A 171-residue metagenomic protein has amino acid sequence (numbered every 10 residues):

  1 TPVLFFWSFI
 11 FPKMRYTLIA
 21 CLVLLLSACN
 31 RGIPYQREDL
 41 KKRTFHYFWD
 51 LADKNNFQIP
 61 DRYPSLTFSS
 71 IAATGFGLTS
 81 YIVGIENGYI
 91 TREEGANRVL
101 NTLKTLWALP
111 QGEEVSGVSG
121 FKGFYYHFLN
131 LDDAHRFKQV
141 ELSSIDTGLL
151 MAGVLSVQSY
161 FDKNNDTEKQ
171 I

Functional and structural regions predicted by a protein language model:
P2, R15-A20: Sec-dependent signal peptide recognition, specifically the positively charged N-region followed immediately by
S27-A28: C-terminal motif of bacterial Sec signal peptides marking the signal peptidase cleavage site
G32-S69, E113-F124: Low-complexity, Ser/Thr/Pro/Gly-enriched N-terminal "stalk/linker" regions
P34-Q36, G75-I90, K104-A108, L149-N164: Well-ordered alpha-helical scaffold segments within catalytic/enzyme domains
E38-W49, A96-W107, M151, L155 (+1 more regions): Hydrophobic core segments within long, regular secondary-structure runs in both alpha- and beta-rich folds
I59-T74, L131-T147: Solvent-exposed loop and edge beta-strand segments that line ligand/cofactor-binding and catalytic clefts
F121-K122, H127-R136, M151, S156-V157 (+1 more regions): Aromatic-residue-lined binding/catalytic grooves and analogous aromatic/hydrophobic interfacial grooves in multimeric
